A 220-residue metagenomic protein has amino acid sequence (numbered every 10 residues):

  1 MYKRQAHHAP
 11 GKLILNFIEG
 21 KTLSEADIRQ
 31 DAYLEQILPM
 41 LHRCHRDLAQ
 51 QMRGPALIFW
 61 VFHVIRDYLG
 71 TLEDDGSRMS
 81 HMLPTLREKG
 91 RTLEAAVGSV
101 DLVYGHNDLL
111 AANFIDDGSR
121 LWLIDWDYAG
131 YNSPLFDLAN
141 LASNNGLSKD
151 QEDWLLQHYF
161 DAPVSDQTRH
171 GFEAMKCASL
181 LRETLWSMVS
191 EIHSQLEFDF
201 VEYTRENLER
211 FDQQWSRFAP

Functional and structural regions predicted by a protein language model:
K3-W60, V64-M82, S99: ATP-binding pocket architecture of kinase catalytic cores
Q5, R91-F136: Active-site acidic catalytic loop and adjacent metal/ATP-binding pocket of ATP-dependent phosphoryl transfer enzymes
L41-M52, V97, N145, P163 (+2 more regions): A general structural signal marking secondary-structure boundaries and capping sites
A56-F59, S165-K176: All-alpha amphipathic helical-bundle segments outside canonical DNA-binding/catalytic cores that form hydrophobic
V64-I65, L86, P134, L180: N-terminal alpha-helical segment
T71-D74, R78-H81, L185-P220: ATP/Mg2+ or Mg2+-diphosphate-binding catalytic cores that bind nucleotide phosphates or diphosphates via glycine-rich
G118, D153-G171, N207, F211-F218: Short amphipathic alpha-helical segments and their helix-coil junctions
L135-V164, C177-Q195, R210: Active-site activation/catalytic loop segments of kinase-like enzymes and analogous catalytic loops in related
